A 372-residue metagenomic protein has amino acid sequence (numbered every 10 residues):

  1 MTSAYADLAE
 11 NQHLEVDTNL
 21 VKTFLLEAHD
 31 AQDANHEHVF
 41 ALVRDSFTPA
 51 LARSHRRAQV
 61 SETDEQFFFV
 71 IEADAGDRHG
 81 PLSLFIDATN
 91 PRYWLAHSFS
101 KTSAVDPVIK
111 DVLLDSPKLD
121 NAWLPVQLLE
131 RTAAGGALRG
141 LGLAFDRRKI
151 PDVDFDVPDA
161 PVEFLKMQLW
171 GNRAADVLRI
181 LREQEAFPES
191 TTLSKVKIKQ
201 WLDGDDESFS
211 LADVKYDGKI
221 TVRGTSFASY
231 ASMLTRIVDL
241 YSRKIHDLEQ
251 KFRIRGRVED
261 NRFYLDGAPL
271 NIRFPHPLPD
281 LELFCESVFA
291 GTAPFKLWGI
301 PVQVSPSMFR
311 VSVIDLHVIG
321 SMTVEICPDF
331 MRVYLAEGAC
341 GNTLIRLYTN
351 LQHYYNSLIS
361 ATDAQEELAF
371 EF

Functional and structural regions predicted by a protein language model:
M1-Y93, F99-K197, R262-T323, C327-F330 (+1 more regions): Intrinsically disordered, low-complexity polar/charged tails and linkers
W170-R262: Long, internal scaffold/assembly segments composed of regular secondary structure
